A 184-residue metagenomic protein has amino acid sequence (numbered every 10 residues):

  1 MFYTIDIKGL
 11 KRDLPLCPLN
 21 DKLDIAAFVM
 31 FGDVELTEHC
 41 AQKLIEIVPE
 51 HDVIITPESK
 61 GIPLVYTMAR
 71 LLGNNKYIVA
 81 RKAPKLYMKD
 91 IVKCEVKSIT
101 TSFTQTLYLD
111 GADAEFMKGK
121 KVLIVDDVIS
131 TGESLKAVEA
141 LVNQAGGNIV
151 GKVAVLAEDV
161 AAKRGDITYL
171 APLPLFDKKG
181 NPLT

Functional and structural regions predicted by a protein language model:
M1-E50: Active-site-facing substrate-recognition patch
F2-T4, K136-T184: PRPP-dependent phosphoribosyltransferase catalytic core
H51-E58: Short glycine-rich phosphate-binding loop at a beta-alpha junction
E58-L64, T131: Gly/Ser/Thr-rich loops at beta-strand to alpha-helix junctions that form or flank small-molecule/cofactor-binding
L64-L72, E139: Short Gly/Thr/Asp-enriched flexible loops that form oxyanion-binding sites at enzyme active sites
L72, C94-I99, T168-A171: Short, hinge-like loop/turn segments at secondary-structure boundaries
G73-N75, G146-G147: A short helix->loop->beta-strand "cap" motif at the edges of active sites that frequently abuts
Y77-K121: Short, glycine/charge-rich flexible loops or terminal/linker lids adjacent to PRPP-binding catalytic cores
